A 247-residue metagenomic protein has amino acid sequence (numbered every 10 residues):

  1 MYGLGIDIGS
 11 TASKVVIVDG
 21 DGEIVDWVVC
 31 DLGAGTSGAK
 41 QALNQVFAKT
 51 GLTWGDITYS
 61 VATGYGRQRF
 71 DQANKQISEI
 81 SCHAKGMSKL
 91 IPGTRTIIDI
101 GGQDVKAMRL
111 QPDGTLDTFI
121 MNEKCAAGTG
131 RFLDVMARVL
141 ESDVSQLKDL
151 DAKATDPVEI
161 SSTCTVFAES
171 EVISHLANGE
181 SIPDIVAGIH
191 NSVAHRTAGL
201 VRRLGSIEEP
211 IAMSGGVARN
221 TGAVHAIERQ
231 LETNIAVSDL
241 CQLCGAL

Functional and structural regions predicted by a protein language model:
M1-D7, T58-Y59, R95-I98: Short glycine-aspartate micro-motif
G3-Q41, Q45, L116-F119, E123-C125: Short glycine-rich, Thr/Ser-proximal phosphate-binding strand/loop in the N-terminal lobe of ATP-dependent enzymes
V28-L32, T50-S81, M108-R109, G114-D117: Short beta-strand-loop/turn "lid" adjacent to the catalytic site in phosphate-handling enzymes
L43-T58, T197-E209: Phosphate/pyrophosphate-binding loops at sites that engage ATP/ADP/AMP, CoA/4′-phosphopantetheine, polyphosphate
Y65, G205-Q230, S238-Q242: Glycine-rich phosphate-binding loops at beta-strand->alpha-helix junctions
P112-D156: Glycine-rich phosphate-binding loop plus the immediately following alpha-helix
L133-D134, S238-L247: Glycine-rich phosphate-binding/hydrolytic loop that grips phosphoryl groups
A168-V201, C241: Adenine-nucleotide phosphate-binding core of ATP-dependent small-molecule kinases
